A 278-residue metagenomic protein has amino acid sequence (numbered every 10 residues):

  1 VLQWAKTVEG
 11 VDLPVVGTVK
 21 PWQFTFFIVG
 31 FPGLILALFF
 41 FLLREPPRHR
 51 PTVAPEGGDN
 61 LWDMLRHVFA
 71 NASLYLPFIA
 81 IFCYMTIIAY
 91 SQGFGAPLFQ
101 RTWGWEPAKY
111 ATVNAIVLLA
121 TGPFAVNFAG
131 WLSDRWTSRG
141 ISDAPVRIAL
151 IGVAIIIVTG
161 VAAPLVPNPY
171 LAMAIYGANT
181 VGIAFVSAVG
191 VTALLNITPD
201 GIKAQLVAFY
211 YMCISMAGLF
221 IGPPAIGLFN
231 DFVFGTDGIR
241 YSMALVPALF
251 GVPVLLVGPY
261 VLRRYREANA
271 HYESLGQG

Functional and structural regions predicted by a protein language model:
V1-F41: Helix-loop-helix hairpin linking two adjacent transmembrane segments in secondary transporters
V8-E9, V15-T18, F99-Y110, V233-D237: Short extramembrane helix-to-coil loop segments that connect adjacent transmembrane helices in Major
G30-T52, V254-L262: C-terminal membrane-cytosol helix-exit motif in multi-pass small-molecule transporters
F41-D63, N269-G276: Flexible cytoplasmic inter-helical loops of multi-pass small-molecule transporters
N71-A129, I183-S187, V191, G218-I226: Extracytoplasmic gate region of multi-pass secondary transporters
G122, I197-F234: A late C-terminal transmembrane helix in Major Facilitator Superfamily
A125-I141, N230-D231: Helix-to-loop junctions at the C-terminal end of transmembrane segments in multipass secondary transporters
S142-G190, P247: C-terminal transmembrane helical hairpin of 12-TM major facilitator-type secondary transporters
